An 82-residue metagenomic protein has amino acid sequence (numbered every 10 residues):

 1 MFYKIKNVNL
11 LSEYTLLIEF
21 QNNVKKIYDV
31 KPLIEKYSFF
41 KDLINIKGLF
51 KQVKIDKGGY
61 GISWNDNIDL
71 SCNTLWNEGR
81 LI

Functional and structural regions predicted by a protein language model:
M1-I82: Motif-centric detector for short Cys/His coordination patterns
